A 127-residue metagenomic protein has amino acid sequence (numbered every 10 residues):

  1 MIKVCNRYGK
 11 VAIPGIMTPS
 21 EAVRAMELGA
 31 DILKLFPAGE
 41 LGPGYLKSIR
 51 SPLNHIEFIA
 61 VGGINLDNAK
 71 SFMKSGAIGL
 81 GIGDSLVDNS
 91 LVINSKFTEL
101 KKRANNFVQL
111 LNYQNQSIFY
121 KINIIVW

Functional and structural regions predicted by a protein language model:
M1-R7, P19-M26, P43-Y45: N-terminal active-site wall of soluble small-molecule enzyme domains
V4-I13, P52-A60: Short beta-strand/loop segments at the ligand-binding rim of alpha/beta enzyme cores
N6-R7, M73, S90-Q116: C-terminal helical cap(s) of enzyme catalytic domains, especially alpha/beta-barrels
I13-P14, E21-P37: Active-site beta->alpha loop and helix N-cap motifs at the rims of alpha/beta catalytic domains
P14-P19, A38-E40, I59-L66: Glycine-rich beta-to-alpha transition loops that act as phosphate-gripper elements at the mouths of alpha/beta enzyme
S20-L28, N65-L80: Catalytic cores of alpha/beta
F36-G42, I78-K96: Glycine-rich phosphate-binding active-site loops on the catalytic face of alpha/beta enzymes
